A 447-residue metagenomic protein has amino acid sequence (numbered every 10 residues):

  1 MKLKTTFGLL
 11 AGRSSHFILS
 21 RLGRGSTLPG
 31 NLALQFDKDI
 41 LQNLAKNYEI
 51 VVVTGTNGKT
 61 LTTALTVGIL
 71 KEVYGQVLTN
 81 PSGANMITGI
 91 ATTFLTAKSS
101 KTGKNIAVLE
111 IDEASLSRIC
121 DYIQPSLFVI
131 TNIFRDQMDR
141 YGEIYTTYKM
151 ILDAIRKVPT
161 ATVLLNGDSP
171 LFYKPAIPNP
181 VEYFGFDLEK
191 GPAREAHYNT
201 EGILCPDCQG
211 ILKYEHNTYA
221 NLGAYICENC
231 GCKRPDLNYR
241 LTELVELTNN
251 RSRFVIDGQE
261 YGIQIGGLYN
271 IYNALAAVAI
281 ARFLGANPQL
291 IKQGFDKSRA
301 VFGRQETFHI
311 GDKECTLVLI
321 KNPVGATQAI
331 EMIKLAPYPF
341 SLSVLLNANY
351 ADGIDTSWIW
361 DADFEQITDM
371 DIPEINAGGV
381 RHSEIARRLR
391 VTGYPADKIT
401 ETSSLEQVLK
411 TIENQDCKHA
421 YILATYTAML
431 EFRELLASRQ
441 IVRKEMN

Functional and structural regions predicted by a protein language model:
M1-S15, L19, R24-S26, G202 (+5 more regions): ATP-dependent carboxylate-amine ligase
K2-L204: Phosphate-binding loop of NTP-binding sites
T62-T63, R118-I119, D139-R140, Y173-A176 (+7 more regions): Short glycine-/acidic-enriched loop or helix-start segments at secondary-structure transitions that form or flank
T66, L70, I90-F94, A274-L284 (+1 more regions): Buried hydrophobic packing segments
Q76, S126-L127, A161-T162, P180 (+4 more regions): Residues at the starts of beta-strands that form the adenosine-phosphate
E110, T131, L164, N273 (+3 more regions): Residue-level signal for inorganic ion chemistry
G185-P323: Adenine nucleotide phosphate-binding catalytic loops in nucleotide-utilizing enzymes
